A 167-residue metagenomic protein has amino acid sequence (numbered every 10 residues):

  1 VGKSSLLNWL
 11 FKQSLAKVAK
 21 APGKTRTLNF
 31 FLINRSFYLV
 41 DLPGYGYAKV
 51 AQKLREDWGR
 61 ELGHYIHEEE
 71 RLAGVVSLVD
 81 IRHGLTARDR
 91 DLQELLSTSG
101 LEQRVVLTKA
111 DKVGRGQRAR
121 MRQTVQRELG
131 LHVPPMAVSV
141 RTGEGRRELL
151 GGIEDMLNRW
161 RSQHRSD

Functional and structural regions predicted by a protein language model:
V1-K53, N158-Q163: Conserved G1/Walker A P-loop phosphate-binding module
S14, Y47-V50, T86, G114-R115 (+1 more regions): Conserved protein kinase catalytic core
T25, R55-G59, T86, G143-R146: Amphipathic alpha-helical transducer elements in NTP-driven molecular machines
F31, T108, L149: Residue-level signal for inorganic ion chemistry
D41, T108, S139: Active-site glycine-centered loops adjacent to acidic/histidine catalytic or metal-binding residues that shape
Y45-R55, R82, A110-G114: Flexible beta-alpha connector loops of hexameric P-loop NTPases
R60-P134: Conserved C-terminal guanine-recognition region of P-loop GTPase G domains, centered on the G4
K112-D167: Canonical P-loop GTPase G-domain recognition
